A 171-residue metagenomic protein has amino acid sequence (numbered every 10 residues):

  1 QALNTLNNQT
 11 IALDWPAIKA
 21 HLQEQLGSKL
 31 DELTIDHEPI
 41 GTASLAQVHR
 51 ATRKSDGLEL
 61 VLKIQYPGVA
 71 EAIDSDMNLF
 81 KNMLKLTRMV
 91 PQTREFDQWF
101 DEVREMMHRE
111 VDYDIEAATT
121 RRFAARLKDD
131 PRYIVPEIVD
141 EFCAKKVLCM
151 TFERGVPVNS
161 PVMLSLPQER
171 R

Functional and structural regions predicted by a protein language model:
Q1-R171: Broad phosphate/nucleotide-binding scaffolds in NTP-utilizing and phosphate-metabolizing enzymes
